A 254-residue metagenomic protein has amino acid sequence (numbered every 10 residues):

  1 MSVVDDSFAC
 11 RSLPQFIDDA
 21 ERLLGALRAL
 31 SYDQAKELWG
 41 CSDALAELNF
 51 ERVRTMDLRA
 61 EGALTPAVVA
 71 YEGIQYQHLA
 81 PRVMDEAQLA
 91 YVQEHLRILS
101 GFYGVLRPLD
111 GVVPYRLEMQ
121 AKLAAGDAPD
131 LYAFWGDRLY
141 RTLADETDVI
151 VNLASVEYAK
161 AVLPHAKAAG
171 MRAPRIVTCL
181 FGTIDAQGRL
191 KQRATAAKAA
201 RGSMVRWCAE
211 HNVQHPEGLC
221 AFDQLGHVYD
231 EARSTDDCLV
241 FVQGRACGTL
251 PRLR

Functional and structural regions predicted by a protein language model:
M1-V83: Active-site helix-to-loop segments that bind/position phosphate- or nucleotide-bearing substrates and donors across
P81-L250, R254: Internal, well-folded beta-alpha domain core
